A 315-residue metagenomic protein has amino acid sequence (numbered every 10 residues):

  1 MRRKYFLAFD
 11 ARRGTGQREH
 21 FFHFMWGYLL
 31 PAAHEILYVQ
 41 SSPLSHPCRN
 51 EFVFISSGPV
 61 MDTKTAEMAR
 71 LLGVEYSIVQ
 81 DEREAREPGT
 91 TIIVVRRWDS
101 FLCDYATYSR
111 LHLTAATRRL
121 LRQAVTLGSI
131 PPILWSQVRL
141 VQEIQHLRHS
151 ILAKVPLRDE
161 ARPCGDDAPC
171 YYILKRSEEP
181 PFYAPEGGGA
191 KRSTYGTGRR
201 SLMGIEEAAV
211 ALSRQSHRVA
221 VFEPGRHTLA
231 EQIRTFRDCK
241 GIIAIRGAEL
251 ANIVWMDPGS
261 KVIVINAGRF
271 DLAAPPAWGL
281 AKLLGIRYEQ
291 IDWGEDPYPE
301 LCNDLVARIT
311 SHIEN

Functional and structural regions predicted by a protein language model:
M1-N315: The feature primarily captures lumenal catalytic ectodomains of type II secretory-pathway glycosyltransferases
